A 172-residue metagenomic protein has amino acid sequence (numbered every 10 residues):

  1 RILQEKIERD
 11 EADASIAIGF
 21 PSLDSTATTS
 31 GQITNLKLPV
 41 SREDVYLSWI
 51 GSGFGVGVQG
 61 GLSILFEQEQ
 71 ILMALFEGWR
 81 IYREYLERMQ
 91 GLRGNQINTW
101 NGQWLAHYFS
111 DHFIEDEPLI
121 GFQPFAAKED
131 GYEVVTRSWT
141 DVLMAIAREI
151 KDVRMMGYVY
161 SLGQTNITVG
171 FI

Functional and structural regions predicted by a protein language model:
R1-A106: Basic, glycine-/proline-tolerant helical and adjacent loop/strand elements that line or dock onto nucleic-acid
T99-I172: Intrinsically disordered, low-complexity regulatory regions
